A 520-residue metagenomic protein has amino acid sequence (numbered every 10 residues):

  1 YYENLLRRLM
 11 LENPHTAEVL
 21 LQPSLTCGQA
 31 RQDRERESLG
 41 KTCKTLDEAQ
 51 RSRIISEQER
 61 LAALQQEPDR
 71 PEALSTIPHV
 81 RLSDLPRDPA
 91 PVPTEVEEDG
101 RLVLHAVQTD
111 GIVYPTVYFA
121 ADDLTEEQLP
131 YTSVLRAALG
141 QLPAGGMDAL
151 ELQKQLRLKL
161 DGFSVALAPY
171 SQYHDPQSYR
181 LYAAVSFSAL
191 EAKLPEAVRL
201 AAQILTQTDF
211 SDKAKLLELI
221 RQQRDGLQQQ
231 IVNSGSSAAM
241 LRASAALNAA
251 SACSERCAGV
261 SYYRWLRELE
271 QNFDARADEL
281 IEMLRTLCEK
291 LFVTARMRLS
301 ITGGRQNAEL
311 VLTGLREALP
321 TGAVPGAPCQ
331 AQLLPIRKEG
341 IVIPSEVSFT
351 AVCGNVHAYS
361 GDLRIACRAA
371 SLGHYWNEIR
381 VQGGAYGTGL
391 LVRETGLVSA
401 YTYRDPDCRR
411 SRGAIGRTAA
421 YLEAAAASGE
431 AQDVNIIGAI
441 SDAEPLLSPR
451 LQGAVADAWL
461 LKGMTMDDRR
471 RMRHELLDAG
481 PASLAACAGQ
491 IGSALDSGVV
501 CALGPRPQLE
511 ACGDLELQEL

Functional and structural regions predicted by a protein language model:
Y1, P14-P23, A30, D110-G140 (+6 more regions): M16 family metallopeptidases and their MPP-like homologs
Y1-T16, E37, K41-T45: Hard-cation-handling environments
N4-L9, P91-P93, L102-A106, T125 (+6 more regions): Generic recognition of flexible, low-complexity loop/linker segments
L21-C43: Intrinsic disorder at enzyme termini
T45-G140, R296, S300, R305 (+2 more regions): His/Glu-based metal-binding/catalytic segments typifying zinc-dependent metallopeptidases
G259, L280-L315, D496: Non-catalytic, conformational "gating/processing" segments within enzyme and secreted inhibitor domains
E309-A318, L509-E516: Short, aromatic/basic amphipathic alpha-helical patches
D478-L520: In a subset of proteins, long, contiguous C-terminal domains/tails are tracked
